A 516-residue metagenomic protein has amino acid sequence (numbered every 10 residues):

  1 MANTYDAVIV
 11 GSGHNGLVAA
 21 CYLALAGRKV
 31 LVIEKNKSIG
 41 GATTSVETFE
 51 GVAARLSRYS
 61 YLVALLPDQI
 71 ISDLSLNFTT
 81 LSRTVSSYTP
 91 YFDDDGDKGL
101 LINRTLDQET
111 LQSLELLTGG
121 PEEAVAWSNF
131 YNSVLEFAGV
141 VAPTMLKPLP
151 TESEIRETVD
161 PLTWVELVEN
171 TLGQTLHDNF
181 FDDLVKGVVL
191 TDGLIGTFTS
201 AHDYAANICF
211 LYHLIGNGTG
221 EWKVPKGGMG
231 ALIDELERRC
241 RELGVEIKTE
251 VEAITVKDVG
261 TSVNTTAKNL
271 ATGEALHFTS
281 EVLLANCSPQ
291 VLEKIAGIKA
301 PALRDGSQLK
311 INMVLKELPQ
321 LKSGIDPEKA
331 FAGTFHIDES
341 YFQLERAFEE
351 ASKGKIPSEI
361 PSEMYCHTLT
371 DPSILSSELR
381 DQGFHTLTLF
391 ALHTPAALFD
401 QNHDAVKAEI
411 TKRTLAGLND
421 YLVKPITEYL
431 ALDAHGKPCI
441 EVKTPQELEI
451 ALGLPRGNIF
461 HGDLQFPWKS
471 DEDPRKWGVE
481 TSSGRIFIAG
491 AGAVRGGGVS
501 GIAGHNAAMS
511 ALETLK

Functional and structural regions predicted by a protein language model:
M1-A7, L25-A26, P467-R475, S510-K516: Extreme N-terminal leader/targeting segments of oxidoreductases
N3-V140, D305: N-terminal glycine-rich phosphate/pyrophosphate-binding loop and immediately adjacent elements
D95-D203: Rossmann-like flavin
D182, K186-T199, E359-Y365, K424-V494: A glycine-rich dinucleotide-binding beta-alpha-beta segment and adjacent secondary-structure elements that constitute
Y212-A271: Helical element adjacent to the flavin cofactor pocket in flavoenzyme catalytic cores
P225, V251-L379: Mid-domain catalytic core of redox enzymes that form a hydrophobic substrate pocket/lid adjacent to a catalytic redox
E363-L464: FAD-dependent oxidoreductase catalytic-site/capping-region signature
A491-L512: A conserved FAD-binding loop/helix module that cradles the flavin
